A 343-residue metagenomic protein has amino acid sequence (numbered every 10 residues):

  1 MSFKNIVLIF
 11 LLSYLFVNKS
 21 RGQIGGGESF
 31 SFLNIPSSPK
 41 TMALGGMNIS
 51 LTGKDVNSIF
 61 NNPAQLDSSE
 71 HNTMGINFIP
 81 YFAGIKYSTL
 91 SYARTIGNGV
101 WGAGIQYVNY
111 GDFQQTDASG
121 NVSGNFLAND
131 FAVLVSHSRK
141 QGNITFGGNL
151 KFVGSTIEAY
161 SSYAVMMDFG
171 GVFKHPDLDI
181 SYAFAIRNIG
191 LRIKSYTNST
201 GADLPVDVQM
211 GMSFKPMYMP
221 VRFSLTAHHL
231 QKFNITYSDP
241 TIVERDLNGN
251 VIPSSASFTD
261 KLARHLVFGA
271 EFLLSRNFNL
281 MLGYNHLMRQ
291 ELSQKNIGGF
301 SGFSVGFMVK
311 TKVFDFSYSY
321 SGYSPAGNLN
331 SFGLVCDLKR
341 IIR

Functional and structural regions predicted by a protein language model:
M1-G25, A270, N328: Bacterial Sec-dependent N-terminal signal peptides
R21-R343: Subset of outer-membrane beta-barrel
